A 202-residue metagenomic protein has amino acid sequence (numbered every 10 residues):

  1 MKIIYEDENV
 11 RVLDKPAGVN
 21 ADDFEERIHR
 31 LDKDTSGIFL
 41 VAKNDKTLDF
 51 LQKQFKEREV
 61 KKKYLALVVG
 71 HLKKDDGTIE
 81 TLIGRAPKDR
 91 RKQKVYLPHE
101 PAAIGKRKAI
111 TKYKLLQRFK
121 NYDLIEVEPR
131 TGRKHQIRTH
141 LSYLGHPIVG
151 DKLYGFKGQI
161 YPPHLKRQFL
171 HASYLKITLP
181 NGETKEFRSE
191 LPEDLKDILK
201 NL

Functional and structural regions predicted by a protein language model:
M1-L202: RNA pseudouridine synthases
